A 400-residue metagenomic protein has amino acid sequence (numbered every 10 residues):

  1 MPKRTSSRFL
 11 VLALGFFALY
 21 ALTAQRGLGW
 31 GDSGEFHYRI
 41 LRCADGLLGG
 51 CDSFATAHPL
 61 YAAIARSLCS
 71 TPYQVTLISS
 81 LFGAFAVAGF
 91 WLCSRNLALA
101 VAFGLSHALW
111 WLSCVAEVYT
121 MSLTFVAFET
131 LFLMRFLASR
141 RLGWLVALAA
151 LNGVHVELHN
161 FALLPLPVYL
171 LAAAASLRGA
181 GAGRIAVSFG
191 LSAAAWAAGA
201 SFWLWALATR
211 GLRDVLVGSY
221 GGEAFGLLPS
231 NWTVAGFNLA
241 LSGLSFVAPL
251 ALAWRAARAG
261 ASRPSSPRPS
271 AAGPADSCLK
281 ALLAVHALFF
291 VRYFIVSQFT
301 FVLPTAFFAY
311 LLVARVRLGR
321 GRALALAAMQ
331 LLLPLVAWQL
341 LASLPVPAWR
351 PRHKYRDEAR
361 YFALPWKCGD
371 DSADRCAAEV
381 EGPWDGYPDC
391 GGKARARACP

Functional and structural regions predicted by a protein language model:
L10, L77-L97, F128-F132, L311-L312: Transmembrane-helix motifs of polytopic, lipid-linked glycan transferases
L10, L97-V101, G190, A194 (+1 more regions): Signature aromatic-anchored transmembrane alpha helix within multi-pass, membrane-resident enzymes that catalyze glycan
T23-Y38, L48-I64, Y73: Extracytoplasmic catalytic/substrate-binding loops of multi-pass membrane glycan-assembly enzymes
G31, W111-Y119: Short acidic/glycine- and proline-prone juxtamembrane loop motifs at membrane-interface regions of multi-pass membrane
A57, Y61, A65-C69, V75-G89 (+3 more regions): Transmembrane alpha-helices of multi-pass, membrane-embedded glycan-processing enzymes that use lipid-linked
A100-V101, W144-H159: Membrane-interface alpha helices of multi-pass inner-membrane proteins
Y119, L170-A174, I185-A261: Transmembrane-lumen/periplasm boundary regions of multi-pass, lipid-linked membrane glycan transferases
L164, R292-L318: Hydrophobic/aromatic-rich transmembrane helices and adjacent perimembrane loops
